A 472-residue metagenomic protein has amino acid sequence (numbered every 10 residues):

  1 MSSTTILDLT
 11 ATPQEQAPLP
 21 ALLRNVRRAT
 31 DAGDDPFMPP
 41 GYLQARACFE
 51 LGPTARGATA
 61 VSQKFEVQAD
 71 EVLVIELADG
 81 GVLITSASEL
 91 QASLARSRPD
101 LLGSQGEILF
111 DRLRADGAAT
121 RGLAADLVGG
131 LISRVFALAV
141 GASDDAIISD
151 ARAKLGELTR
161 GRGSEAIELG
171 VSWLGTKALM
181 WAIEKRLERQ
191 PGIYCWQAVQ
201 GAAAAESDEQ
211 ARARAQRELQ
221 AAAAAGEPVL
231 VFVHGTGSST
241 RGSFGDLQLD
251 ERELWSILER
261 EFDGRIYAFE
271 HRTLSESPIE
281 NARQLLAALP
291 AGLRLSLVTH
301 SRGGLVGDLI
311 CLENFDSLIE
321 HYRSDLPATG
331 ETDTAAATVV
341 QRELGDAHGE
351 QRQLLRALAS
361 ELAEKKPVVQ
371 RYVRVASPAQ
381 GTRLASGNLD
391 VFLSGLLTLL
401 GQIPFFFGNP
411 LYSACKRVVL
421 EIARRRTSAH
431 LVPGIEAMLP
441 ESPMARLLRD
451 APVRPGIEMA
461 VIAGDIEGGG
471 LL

Functional and structural regions predicted by a protein language model:
M1-D250, L254-A268, P290, R323 (+3 more regions): Flexible, membrane-associating and regulatory peripheral segments of lipid-active enzymes
S2-T10, Q16, L297, G349 (+2 more regions): Alpha/beta-hydrolase-fold serine-hydrolase catalytic core, especially in secreted/extracellular enzymes
A198-Q220, G292, G345-E361, E436-A451: A Trp-anchored, charged/polar loop motif used as the substrate-binding/catalytic surface of acyl/ester-handling
L230, I266-A268, Y372-R374, M459-V461: Conserved beta-strand scaffold positions in the cores of enzyme catalytic domains, especially in NTP/NDP-utilizing
H234-S238, F269-G434: Serine-dependent carboxylesterase/thioesterase catalytic core of lipase-like alpha/beta-hydrolase/SGNH enzymes
E251-S256, P278-L286, A445: Short, well-ordered alpha-helical scaffold segments within catalytic/effector domains
L258-R265, L358-R371, L447-E458: A structural motif corresponding to the C-terminal end of an alpha-helix and its immediate exit/capping segment
G401, S413-L472: C-terminal subdomain of alpha/beta-hydrolase-fold enzymes, centered on the catalytic histidine and its supporting
